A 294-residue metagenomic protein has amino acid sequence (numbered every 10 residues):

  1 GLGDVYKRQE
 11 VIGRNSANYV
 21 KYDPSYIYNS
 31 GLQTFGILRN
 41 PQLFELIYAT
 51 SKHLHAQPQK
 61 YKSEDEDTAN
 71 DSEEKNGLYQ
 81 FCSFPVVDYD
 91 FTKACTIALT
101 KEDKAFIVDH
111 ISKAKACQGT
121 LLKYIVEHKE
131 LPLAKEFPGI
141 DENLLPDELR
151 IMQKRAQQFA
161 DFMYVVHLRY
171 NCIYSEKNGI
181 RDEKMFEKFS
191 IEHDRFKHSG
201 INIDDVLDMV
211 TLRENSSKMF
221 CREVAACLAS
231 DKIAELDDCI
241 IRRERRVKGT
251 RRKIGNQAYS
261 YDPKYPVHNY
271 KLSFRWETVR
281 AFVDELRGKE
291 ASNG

Functional and structural regions predicted by a protein language model:
G1, D147-G294: Long, contiguous all-alpha helical interaction modules
G1, Q33, N40, A134-F137: Mature, well-folded catalytic/scaffold domains that follow N-terminal targeting or propeptide regions
L2-Y6: Short, small-residue-biased leader/transition segments that mark boundaries at the very start of proteins
R8-Y22: Short helix-coil junctions and helix-kink-helix linkers
N18-F35, N40-L46: Short amphipathic alpha-helical interaction segments
S30-F35, D109, K123, E127 (+1 more regions): Short, hydrophobic/amphipathic alpha-helical patches that form generic packing surfaces within helical domains
L43-T68: Short, cationic-aromatic polyanion-contact patches
Y61-D141: Leucine-rich, amphipathic alpha-helical/linker segments
